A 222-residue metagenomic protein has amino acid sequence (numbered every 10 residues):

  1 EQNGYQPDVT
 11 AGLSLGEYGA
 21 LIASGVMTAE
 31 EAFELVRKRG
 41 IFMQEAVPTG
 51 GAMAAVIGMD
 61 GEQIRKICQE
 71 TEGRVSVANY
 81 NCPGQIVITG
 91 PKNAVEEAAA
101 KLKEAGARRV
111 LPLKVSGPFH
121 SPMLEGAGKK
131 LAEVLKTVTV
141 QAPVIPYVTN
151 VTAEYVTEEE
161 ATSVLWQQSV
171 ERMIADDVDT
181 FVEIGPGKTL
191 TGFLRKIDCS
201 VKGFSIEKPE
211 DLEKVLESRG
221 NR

Functional and structural regions predicted by a protein language model:
E1-Q6, E133, T139-R222: Acyltransferase/transacylase module recognition
E1-Q63, R109, L113, T180-L212: FabD-like malonyl-/acyl-CoA
A23-S163, R219: Alpha/beta catalytic cores of group-transfer enzymes, especially the acyltransferase/condensing modules of polyketide
